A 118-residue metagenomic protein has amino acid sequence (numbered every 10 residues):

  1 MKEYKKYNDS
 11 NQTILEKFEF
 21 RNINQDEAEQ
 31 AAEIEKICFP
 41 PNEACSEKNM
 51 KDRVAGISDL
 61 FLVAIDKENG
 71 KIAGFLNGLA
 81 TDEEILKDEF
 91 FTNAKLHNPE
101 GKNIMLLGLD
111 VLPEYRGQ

Functional and structural regions predicted by a protein language model:
M1-N11, E83: Acyl-donor-binding surface of acyltransferase catalytic domains
K17-Q30: A short beta-loop-alpha structural element at the N-terminal edge of CoA-dependent acyl/N-acetyltransferase catalytic
N22, A32-S46: Helix-loop element at the rim of GNAT/NAT acetyltransferase active sites that forms part of the acceptor-substrate
I23, L109-E114: Hydrophobic adenine-recognition pocket in adenosine-nucleotide-binding enzymes
D52-I57: Short loop/turn motifs at secondary-structure junctions and domain boundaries
L60-L76, A80, E114: Conserved beta-hairpin
K71, F75-L109: Conserved acyl-donor/pantetheine-binding loop and adjacent beta-alpha core of acyl/acetyltransferases and related
P99, L112-Q118: Conserved glycine-rich acetyl-CoA-binding loop
